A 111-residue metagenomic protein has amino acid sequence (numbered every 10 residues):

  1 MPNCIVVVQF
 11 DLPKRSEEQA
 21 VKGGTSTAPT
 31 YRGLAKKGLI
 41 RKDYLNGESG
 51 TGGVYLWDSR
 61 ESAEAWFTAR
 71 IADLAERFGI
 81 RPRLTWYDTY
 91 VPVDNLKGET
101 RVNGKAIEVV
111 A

Functional and structural regions predicted by a protein language model:
M1-G50, R60-T68, R83-A111: Short S/T/G/P-rich N-terminal loop/turn motif that feeds into the first structured element of a domain
G52-L56: A short, exposed loop/beta-hairpin motif centered on an aromatic-Gly-Thr core
I71-F78: A common structural junction motif
